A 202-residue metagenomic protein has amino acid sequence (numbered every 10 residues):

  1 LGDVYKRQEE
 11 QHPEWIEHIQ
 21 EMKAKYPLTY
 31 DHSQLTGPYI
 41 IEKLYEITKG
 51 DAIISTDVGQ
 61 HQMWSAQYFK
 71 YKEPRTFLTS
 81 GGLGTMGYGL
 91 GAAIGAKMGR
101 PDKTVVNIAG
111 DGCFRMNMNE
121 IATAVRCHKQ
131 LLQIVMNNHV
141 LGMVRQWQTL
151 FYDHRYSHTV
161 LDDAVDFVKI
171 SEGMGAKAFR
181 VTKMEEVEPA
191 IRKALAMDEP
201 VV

Functional and structural regions predicted by a protein language model:
L1-Q8: Conserved small/polar residues in nucleotide/adenosyl-binding loops
D3, W64-V202: Thiamine diphosphate
Q8-W15, S33-I41, V58, D163-F167 (+2 more regions): Generic structural signal for well-ordered, non-membrane alpha-helical segments in soluble metabolic enzymes
I16-A96: Active-site diphosphate/adenylate-binding microenvironment
